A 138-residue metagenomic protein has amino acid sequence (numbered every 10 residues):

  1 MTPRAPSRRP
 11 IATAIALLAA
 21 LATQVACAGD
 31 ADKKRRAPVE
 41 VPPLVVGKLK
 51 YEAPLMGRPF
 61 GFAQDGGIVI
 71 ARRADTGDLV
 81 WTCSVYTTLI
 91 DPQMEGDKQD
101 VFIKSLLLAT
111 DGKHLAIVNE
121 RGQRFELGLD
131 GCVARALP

Functional and structural regions predicted by a protein language model:
T2-A14: Bacterial N-terminal signal peptides that target proteins for export
T2-A5, A20, G29-D30, T76: Short secondary-structure boundary segments
R8, Q24-C27: N-terminal twin-arginine translocation
A12-Q24: Bacterial N-terminal signal peptides
C27-P138: Secretory-pathway ectodomains
